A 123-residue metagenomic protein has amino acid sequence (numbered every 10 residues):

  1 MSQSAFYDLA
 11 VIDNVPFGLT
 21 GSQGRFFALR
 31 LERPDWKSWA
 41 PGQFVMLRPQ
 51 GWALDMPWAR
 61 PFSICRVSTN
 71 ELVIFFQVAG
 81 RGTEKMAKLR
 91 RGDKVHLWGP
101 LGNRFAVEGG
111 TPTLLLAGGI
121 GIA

Functional and structural regions predicted by a protein language model:
S2-R91: Ferredoxin-reductase
R81-A123: FNR/FR-type flavoprotein reductase catalytic core
